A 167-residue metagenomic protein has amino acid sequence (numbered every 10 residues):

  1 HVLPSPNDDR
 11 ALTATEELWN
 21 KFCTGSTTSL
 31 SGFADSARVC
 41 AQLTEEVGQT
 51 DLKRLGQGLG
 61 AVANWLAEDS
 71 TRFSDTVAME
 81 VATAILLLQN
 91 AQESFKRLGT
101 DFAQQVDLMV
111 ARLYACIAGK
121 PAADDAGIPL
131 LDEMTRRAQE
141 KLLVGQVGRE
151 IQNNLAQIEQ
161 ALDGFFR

Functional and structural regions predicted by a protein language model:
H1-S5, D69-G148: Structural secondary-structure packing elements that flank or coincide with functional cores
V2-D35, G127-R167: Long, amphipathic alpha-helical coiled-coil segments characteristic of histidine-phosphotransfer scaffolds
L12-W19, C23, A41-G48, A63-S70 (+5 more regions): A structural signal for well-ordered alpha-helices, especially hydrophobic packing surfaces of coiled-coils
S29-F33, V47-V62, F73-A84, R167: Short, well-ordered alpha-helical segments that carry or flank key catalytic/ligand-binding motifs at enzyme/regulatory
